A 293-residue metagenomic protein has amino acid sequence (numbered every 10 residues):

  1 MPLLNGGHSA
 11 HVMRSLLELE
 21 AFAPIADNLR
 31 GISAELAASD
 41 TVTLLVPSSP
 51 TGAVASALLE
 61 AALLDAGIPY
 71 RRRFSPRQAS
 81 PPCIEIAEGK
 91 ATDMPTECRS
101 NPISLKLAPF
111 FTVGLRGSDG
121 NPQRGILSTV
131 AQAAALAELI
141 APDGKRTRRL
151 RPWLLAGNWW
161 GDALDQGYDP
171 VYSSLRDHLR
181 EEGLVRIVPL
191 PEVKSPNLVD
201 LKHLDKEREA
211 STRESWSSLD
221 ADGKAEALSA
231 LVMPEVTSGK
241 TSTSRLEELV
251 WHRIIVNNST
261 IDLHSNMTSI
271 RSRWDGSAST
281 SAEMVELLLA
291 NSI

Functional and structural regions predicted by a protein language model:
M1-I293: Replace "Mg2+/Mn2+-dependent" with "divalent metal-dependent
